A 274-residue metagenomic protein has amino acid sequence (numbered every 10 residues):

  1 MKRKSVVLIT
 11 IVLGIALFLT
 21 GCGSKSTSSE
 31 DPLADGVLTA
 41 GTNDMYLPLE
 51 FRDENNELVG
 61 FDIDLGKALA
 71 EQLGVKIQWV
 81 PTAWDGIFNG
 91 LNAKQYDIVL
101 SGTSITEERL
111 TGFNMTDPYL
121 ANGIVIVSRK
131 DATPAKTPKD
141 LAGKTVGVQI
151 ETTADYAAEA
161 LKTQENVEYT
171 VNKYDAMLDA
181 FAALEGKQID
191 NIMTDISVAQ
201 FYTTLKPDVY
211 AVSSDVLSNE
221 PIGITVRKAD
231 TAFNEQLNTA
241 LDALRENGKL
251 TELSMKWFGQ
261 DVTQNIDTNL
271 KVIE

Functional and structural regions predicted by a protein language model:
F18-G21: C-terminal motif of bacterial Sec signal peptides marking the signal peptidase cleavage site
G23-K25, I63-Q72, A132, K139 (+2 more regions): Extended ligand-binding regions for polar small-molecule ligands
S24-S28, T153-V171, A211-V212, D242-E274: Ligand-binding clefts/hinges and TM-proximal coupling segments of bilobed small-molecule sensing domains
T27-G102, Q236: Extracytoplasmic small-molecule ligand-binding "clamshell" domains of the periplasmic binding protein/Venus flytrap
S29-D31, R129-V146: Flexible hinge/capping segments at coil-to-helix
D44, A121-S128, I196, Q200-T239 (+1 more regions): Periplasmic-binding protein-like
Q78-N89, T133, V171-A183, E220: Short helix-initiation/N-cap motifs at beta->coil->alpha
G86-N89, T103-G112, A157-A160, A183-G186 (+1 more regions): A ligand-binding cleft/hinge motif common to bilobed small-molecule-binding domains
